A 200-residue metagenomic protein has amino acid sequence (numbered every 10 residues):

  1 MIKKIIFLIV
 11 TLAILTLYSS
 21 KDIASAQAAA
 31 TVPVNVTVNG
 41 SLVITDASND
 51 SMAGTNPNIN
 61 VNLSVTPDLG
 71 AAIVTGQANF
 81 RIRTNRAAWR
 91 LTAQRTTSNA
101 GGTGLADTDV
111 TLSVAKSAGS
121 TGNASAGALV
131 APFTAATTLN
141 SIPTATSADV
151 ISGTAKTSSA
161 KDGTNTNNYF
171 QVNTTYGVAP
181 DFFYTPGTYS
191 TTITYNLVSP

Functional and structural regions predicted by a protein language model:
M1-I9, S20: Bacterial N-terminal signal peptides that target proteins for export
I9-V10, G101: A periodicity- and composition-biased signal for non-globular, repetitive helical segments
L15-I23: C-terminal segment of classical bacterial N-terminal signal peptides
A24-V130, D149, G153-P200: N-terminal small/polar-rich segments of proteins
A135-G153: Signature of long, low-cysteine stretches enriched in small and polar/charged residues
